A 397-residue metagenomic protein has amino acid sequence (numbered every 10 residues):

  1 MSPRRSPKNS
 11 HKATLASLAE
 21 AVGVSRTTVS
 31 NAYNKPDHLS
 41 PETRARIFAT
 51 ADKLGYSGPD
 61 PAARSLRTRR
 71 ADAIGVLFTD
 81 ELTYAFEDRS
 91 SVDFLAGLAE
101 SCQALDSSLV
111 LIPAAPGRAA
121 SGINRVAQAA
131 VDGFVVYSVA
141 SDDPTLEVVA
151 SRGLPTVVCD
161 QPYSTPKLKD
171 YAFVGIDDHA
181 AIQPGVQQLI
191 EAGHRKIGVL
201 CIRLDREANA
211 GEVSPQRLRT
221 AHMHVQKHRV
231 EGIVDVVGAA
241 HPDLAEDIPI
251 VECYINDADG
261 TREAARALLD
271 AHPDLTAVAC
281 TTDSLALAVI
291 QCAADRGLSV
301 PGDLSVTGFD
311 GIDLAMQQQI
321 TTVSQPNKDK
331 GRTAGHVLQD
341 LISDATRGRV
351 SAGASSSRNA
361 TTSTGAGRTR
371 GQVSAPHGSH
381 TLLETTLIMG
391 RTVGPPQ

Functional and structural regions predicted by a protein language model:
M1-R70, Q397: N-terminal helix-turn-helix DNA-binding module of bacterial transcription factors
R5, P41-A45, A49, L54-I123 (+2 more regions): Amphipathic helical "hinge" segments at domain boundaries
Q103-P113, Q226-A258: Short beta-strand elements in bilobed, periplasmic/extracellular small-molecule ligand-binding domains
L109-Q128, I250-A271: Structural motif
A140-A180, I202-E212, S284, D310-T321: Flexible loop/hinge segments that line or gate small-molecule binding clefts
V174-N209, A258-R266, Q325-A345: Hydrophobic alpha-helical segments within soluble ligand-binding/sensing domains
G185-H241, A352, A375, S379-R391: An alpha-beta-alpha
R262, R266-Q397: Flexible loop/turn connectors
